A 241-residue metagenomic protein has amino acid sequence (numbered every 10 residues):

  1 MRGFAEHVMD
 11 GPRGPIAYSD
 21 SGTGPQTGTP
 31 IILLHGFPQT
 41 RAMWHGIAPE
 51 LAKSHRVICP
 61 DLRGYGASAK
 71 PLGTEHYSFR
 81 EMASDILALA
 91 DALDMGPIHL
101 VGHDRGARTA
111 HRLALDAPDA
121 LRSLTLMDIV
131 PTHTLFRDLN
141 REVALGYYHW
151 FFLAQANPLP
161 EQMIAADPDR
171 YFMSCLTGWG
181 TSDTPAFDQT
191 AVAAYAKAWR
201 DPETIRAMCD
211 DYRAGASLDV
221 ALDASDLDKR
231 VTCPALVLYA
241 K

Functional and structural regions predicted by a protein language model:
M1-H7, R13-P25, P30, M43 (+3 more regions): Flexible "cap/lid" subdomain of the alpha/beta-hydrolase fold that forms the substrate-access gate
G36-Q39: Active-site glycine-rich loops that stabilize anionic/oxyanionic intermediates across multiple enzyme folds
A42-V57: Short amphipathic alpha-helix adjacent to the substrate-entry channel of hydrolases
